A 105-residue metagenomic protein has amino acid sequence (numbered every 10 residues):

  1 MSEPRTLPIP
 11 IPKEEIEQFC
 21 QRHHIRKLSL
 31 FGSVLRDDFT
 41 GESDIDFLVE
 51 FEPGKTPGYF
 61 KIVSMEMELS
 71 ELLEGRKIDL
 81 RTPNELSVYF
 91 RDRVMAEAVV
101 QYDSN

Functional and structural regions predicted by a protein language model:
M1-K27, L35-G41, E52-N105: Catalytic core of pol beta-like nucleotidyltransferases
L30: Conserved histidines in hydrophobic membrane contexts and catalytic metal-binding motifs
S43-I45: Change "...and in nucleic-acid phosphodiester-cleaving endonucleases..." to "...and in nucleic-acid processing enzymes
L48-E50: Short hydrophobic/aromatic beta-strand micro-patches that form the beta-sheet surface supporting nucleotide- or nucleic
